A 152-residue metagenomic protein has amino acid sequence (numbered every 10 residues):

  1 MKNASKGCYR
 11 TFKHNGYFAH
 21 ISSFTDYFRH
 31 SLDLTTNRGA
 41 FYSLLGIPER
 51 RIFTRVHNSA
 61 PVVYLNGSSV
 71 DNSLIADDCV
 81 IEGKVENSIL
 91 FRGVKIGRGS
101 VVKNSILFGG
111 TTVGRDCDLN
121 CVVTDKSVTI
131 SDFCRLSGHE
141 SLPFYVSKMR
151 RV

Functional and structural regions predicted by a protein language model:
M1-V152: Left-handed beta-helix
